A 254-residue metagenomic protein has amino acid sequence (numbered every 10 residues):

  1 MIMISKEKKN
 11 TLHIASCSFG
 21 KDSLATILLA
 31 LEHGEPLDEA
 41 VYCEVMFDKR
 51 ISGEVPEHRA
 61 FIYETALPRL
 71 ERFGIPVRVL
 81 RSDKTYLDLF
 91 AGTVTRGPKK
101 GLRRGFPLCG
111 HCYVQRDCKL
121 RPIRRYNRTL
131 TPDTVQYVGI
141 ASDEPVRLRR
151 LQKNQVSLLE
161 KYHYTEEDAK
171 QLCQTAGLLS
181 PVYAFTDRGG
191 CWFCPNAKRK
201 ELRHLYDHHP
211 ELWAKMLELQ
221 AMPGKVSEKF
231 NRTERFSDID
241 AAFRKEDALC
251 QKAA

Functional and structural regions predicted by a protein language model:
I2-A254: Nucleotide-activated chemistry modules centered on ATP-dependent adenylation/adenylyltransferase
